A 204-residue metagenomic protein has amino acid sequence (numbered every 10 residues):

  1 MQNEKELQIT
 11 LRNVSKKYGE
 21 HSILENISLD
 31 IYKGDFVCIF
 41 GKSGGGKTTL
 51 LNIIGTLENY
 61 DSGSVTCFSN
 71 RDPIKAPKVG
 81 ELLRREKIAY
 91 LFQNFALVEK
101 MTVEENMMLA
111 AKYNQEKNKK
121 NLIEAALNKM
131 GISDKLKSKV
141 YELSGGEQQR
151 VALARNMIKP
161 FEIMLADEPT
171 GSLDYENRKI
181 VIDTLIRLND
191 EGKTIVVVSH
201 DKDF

Functional and structural regions predicted by a protein language model:
G55: Helix-to-loop junction immediately C-terminal to a conserved catalytic motif
S64-L82: ABC ATPase NBD Q-loop/coupling interface
M108-K120, K129: ABC-type ATPase nucleotide-binding domains, specifically the catalytic core motifs of the NBD
S138-Y141, K159, E191: Conserved signature/switch motifs of ABC ATPase nucleotide-binding domains
K139-L143, E147-Q149: Conserved ABC ATPase signature
M164-D167: Catalytic Walker B motif of ABC-type/P-loop ATPase nucleotide-binding domains
